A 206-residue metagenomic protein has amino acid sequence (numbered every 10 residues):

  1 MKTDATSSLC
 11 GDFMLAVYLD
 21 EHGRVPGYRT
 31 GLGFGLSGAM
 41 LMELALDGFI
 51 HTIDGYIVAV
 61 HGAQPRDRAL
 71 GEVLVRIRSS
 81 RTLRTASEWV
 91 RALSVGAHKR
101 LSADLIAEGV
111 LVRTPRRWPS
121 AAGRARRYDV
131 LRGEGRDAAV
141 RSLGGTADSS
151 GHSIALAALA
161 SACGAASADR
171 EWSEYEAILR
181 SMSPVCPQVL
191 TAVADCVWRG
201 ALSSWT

Functional and structural regions predicted by a protein language model:
M1-L93, G200-T206: Short, amphipathic alpha-helical interface elements at domain boundaries that mediate macromolecular binding
L41-L44, L101, L105, A155-C163: Short, structured motif recognition centered on aromatic/hydrophobic residues
G48, G109, S161-A165: Short glycine-centered helix-capping/turn motifs at secondary-structure transition points
D54-L74, V112-G144: Accessory beta->alpha helical hairpin/"wing" motif in late/C-terminal subdomains of nucleic-acid enzymes
R68-G71, R84, G96-R100, E134 (+1 more regions): Generic alpha-helical secondary structure signal
S80-T114: Ordered, amphipathic secondary-structure segments that act as subunit-interaction surfaces in large macromolecular
R126-T206: Glycine-rich, aromatic-bearing surface loops/beta-hairpins
